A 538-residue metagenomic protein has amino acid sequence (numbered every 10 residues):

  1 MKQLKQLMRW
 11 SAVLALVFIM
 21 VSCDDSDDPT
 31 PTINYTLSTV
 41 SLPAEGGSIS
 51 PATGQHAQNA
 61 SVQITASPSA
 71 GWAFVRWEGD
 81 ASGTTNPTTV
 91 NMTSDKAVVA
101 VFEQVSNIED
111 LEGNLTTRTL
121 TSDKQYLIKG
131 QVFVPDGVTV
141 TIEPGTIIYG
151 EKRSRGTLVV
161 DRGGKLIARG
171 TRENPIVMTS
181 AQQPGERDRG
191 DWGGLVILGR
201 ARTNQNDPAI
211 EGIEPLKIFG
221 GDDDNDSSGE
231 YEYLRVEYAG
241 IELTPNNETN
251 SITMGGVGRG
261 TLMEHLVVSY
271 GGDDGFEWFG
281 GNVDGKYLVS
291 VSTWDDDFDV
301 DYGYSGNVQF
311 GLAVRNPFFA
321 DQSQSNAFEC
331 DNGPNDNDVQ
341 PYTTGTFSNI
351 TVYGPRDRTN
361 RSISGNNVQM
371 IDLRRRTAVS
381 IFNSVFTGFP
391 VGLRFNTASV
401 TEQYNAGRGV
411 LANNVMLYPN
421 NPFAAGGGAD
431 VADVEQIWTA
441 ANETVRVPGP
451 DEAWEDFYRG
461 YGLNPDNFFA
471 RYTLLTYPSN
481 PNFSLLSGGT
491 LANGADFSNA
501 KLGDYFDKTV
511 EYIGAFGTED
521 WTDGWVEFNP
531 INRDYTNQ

Functional and structural regions predicted by a protein language model:
M1-R9: Positively charged n-region of N-terminal signal peptides that target proteins for export
Q3, V13, V17-L42, A100-I108: Bacterial Sec-dependent N-terminal signal peptides
T32-T36, H56-Q63: Short coil/turn motif common to extracellular beta-sandwich-like domains
S38-Q55, G83, N114: Short, solvent-exposed loop/edge segments of extracellular or virion-exposed proteins
T39, G47-I49, I64, F74-W77 (+1 more regions): Extracellular/surface recognition and adhesion modules
A60-P87: Surface-exposed interfaces of beta-sheet-rich extracellular modules
P87-K96: Solvent-exposed segments in extracellular or luminal domains encompassing
N107-T141, E151-G163, G170, P175-D273 (+2 more regions): Extracellular beta-rich repeat passengers
